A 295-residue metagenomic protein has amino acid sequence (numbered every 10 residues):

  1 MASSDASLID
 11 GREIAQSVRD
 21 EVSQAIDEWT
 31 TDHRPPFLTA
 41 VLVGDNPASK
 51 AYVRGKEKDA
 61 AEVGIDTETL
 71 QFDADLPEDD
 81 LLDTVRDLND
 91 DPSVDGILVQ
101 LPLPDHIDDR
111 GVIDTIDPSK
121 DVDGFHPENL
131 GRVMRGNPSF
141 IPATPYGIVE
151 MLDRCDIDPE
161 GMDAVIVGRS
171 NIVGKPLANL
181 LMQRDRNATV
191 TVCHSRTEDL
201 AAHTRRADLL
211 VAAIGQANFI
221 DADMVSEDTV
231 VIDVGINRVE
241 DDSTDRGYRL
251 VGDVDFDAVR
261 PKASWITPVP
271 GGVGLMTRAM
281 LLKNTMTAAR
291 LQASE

Functional and structural regions predicted by a protein language model:
M1-R34: Positively charged, low-complexity intrinsically disordered leader regions
D27-L38, G44-E62: N-terminal glycine-rich anion-binding loops that anchor highly charged ligand groups
L42, L98-P102, D233: Short beta-strand segments
V43-D45, S49-E57, S139-V230, V234 (+1 more regions): Glycine-rich phosphate/diphosphate-binding loop of Rossmann-like nucleotide-binding domains
A60-D73, V190-V192: Short beta-strand elements in bilobed, periplasmic/extracellular small-molecule ligand-binding domains
D80-D91: Short, well-structured alpha-helical segments in soluble
L98-P159: Anion-binding alpha/beta catalytic cores of soluble intermediary-metabolism enzymes, centered on
D109-H126, L130, I232-E295: Rossmann-fold NAD(P)-binding glycine/threonine-rich loop
